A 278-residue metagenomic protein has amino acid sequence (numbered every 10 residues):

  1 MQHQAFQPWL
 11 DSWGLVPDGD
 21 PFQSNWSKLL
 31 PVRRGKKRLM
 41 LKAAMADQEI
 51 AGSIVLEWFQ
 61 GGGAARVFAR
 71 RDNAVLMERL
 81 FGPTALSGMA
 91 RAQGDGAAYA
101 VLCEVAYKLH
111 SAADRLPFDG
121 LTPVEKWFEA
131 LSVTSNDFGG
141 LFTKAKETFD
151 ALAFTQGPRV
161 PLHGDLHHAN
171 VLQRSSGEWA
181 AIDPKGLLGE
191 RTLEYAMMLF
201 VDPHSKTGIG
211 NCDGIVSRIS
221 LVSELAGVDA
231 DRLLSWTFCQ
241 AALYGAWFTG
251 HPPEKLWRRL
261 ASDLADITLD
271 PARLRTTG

Functional and structural regions predicted by a protein language model:
M1-R66, R70, R174-S176, L264-G278: Conserved NTP-binding catalytic cores of kinases and kinase-like/nucleotidyltransferase enzymes across multiple kinase
Q2-P8, D114-G164, R174-S175, E224: An alpha-helical support segment within catalytic cores of ATP-dependent transferases
F22, W26-R33, M40, V67 (+1 more regions): Active-site acidic catalytic loop and adjacent metal/ATP-binding pocket of ATP-dependent phosphoryl transfer enzymes
N25, W236-A242: Small/polar glycine-rich anion-binding or flexible loop at a beta-alpha turn
K36-L80, T84-L109, N211: A conserved alpha-helical element in kinase catalytic cores
G88-L141, R159, L188-E190, T276-G278: A cross-family kinase active-site recognition segment
R174-S220, E224-G227, S235, W257-L260 (+2 more regions): Active-site Asp-x-Gly
Y244-G278: ATP/Mg2+ or Mg2+-diphosphate-binding catalytic cores that bind nucleotide phosphates or diphosphates via glycine-rich
